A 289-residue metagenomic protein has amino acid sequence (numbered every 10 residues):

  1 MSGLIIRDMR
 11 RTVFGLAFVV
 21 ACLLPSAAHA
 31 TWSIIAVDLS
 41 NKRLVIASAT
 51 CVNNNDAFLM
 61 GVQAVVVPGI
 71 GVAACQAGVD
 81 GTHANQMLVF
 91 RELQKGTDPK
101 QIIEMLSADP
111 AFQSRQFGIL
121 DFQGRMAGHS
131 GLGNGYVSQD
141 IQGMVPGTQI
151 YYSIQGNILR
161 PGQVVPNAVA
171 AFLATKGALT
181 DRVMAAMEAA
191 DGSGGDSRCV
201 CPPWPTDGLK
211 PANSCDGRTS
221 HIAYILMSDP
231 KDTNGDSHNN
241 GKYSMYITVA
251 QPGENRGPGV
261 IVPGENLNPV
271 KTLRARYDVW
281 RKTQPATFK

Functional and structural regions predicted by a protein language model:
S2-L16: Bacterial N-terminal signal peptides that target proteins for export
V13-S26: Bacterial N-terminal signal peptides
H29-K289: N-terminal nucleophile
